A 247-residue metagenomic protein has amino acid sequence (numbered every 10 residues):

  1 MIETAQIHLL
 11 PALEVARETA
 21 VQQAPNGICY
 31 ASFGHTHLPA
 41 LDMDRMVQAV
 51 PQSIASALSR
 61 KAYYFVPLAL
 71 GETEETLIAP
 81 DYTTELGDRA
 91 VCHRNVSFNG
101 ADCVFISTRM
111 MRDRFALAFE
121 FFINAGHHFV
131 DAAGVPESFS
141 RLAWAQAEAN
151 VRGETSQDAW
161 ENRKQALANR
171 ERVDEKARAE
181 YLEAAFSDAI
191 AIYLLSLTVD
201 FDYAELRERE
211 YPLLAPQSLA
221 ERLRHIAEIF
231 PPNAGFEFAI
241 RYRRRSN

Functional and structural regions predicted by a protein language model:
M1-A20, V173-N247: Pan-zinc metallopeptidase signature
M1-R114, E228-S246: A metal-dependent hydrolase signature that marks the N-terminal structural subdomain at the beginning of catalytic folds
T73-E75, V130, L195: Short alpha-helix boundary/capping elements
V104-F122, E175-R178: Short pre-active-site segment immediately N-terminal to the catalytic Zn-binding motif
F115-F119, D131-L167, Y203-Y211: Post-HEXXH active-site segment of zinc metalloproteases
G126-G134, A191: Active-site-flanking alpha-helical
L167-V173: Acidic/His metal-coordination segments adjacent to aromatic residues that form catalytic metal sites in metalloenzymes
